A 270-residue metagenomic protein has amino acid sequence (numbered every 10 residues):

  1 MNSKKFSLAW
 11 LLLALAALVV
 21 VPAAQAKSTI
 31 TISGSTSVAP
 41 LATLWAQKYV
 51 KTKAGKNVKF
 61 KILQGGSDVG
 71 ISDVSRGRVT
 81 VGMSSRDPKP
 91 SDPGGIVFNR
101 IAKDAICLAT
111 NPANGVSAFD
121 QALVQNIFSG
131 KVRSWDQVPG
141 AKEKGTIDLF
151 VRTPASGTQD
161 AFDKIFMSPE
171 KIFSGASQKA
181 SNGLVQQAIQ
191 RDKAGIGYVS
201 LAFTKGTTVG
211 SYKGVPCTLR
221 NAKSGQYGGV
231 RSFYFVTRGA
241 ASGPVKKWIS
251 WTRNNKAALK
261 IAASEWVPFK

Functional and structural regions predicted by a protein language model:
M1-L11: Bacterial N-terminal signal peptides that target proteins for export
S3, A16-L18, K27: Low-complexity, intrinsically disordered short peptide segments enriched in small/polar/basic residues
A9-V19: Bacterial N-terminal signal peptides
V21-A23: N-terminal signal peptide c-region/cleavage motif recognized by signal peptidases
Q25-K270: Exported/periplasmic ABC-transporter solute-binding proteins
